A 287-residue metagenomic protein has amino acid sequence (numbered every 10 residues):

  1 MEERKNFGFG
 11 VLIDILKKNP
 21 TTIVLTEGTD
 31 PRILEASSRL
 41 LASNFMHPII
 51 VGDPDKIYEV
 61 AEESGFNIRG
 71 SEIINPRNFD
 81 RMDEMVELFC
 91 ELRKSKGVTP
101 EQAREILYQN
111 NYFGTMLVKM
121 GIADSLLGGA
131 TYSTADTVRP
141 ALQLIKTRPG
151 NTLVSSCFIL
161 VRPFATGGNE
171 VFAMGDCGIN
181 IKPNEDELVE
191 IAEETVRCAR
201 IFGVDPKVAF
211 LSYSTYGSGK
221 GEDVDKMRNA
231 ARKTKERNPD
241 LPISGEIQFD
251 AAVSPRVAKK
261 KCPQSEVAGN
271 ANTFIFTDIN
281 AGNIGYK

Functional and structural regions predicted by a protein language model:
M1-A268, N272-K287: Anion-binding alpha/beta catalytic cores of soluble intermediary-metabolism enzymes, centered on
